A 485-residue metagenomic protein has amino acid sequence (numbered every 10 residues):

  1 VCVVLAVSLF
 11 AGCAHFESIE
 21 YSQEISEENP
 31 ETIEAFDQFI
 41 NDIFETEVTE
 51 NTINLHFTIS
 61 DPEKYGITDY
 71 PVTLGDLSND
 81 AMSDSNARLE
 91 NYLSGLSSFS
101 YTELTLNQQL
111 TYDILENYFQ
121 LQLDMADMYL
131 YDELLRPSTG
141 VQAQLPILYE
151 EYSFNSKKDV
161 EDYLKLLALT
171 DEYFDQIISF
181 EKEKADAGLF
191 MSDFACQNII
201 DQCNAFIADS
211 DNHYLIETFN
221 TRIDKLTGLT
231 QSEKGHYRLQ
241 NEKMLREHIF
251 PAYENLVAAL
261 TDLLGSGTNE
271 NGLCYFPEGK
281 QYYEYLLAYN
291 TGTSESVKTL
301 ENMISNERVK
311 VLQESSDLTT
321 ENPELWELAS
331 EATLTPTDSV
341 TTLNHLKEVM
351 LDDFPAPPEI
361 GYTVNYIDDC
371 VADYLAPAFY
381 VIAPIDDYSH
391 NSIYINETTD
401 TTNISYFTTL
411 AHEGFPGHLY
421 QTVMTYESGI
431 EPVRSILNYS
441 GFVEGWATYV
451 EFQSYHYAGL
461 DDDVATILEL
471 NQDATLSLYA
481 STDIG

Functional and structural regions predicted by a protein language model:
V1-V3: Sec-dependent signal peptide recognition, specifically the positively charged N-region followed immediately by
S8-G12: C-terminal motif of bacterial Sec signal peptides marking the signal peptidase cleavage site
F16-G485: N-terminal maturation segment of proteins
